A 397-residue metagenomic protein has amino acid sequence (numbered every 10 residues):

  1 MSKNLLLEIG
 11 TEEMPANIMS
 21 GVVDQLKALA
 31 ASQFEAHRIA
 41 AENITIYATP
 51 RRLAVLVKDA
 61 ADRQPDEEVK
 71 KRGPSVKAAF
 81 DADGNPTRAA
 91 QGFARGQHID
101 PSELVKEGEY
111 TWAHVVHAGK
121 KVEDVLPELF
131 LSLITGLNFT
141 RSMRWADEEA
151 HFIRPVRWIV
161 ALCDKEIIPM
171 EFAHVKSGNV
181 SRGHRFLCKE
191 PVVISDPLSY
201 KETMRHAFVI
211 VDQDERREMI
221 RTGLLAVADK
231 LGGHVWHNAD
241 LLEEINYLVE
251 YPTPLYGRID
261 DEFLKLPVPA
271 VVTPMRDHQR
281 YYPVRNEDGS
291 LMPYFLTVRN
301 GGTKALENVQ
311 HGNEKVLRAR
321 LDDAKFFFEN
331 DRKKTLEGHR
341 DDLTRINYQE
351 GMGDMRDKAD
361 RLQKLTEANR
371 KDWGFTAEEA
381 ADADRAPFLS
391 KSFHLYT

Functional and structural regions predicted by a protein language model:
M1-K265, P269-V271: Long, basic N-terminal domains or extensions that often function in RNA/ssDNA interaction or organelle/cellular
M1-S2, R154-R157, C163-D164, R276-H278 (+3 more regions): Short, well-ordered loop/turn elements at secondary-structure boundaries
E8-A16, W112-V116, R205-I210, L225-D229 (+5 more regions): Glycine- and acidic
A28-S32, Q363-R370: An active-site-proximal "capping" alpha-helix that borders the catalytic cofactor pocket
R51, K106-W112, K201, R221-T222 (+2 more regions): Short, conserved phosphate-binding/catalytic loop or strand-edge motifs used in phosphoryl-/nucleotidyl-transfer
R157, H237-D360: Catalytic nucleotidyl-transfer cores of nucleotide-processing enzymes
L231-W236, F328, N369-A380: Inter-helical turn/loop segments and adjacent helix faces that build the functional surface of alpha-helical bundle
D357-K358, K371-T397: Divalent metal-dependent catalytic cores for phosphoryl transfer on phosphate-bearing substrates
